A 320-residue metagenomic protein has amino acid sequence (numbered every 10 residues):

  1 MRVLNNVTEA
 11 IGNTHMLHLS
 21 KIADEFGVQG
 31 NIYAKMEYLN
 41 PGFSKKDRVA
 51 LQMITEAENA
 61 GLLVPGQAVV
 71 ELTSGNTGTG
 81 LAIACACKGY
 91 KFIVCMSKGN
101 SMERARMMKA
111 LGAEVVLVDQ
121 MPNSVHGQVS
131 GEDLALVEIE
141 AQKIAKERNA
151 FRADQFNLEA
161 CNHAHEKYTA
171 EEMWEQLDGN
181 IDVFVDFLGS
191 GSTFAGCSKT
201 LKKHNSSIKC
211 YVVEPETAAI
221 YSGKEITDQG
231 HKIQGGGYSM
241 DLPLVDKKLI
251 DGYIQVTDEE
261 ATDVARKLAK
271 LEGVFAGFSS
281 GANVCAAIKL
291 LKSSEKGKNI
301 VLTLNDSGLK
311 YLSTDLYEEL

Functional and structural regions predicted by a protein language model:
M1-L320: PLP-dependent amino-acid enzyme catalytic core
